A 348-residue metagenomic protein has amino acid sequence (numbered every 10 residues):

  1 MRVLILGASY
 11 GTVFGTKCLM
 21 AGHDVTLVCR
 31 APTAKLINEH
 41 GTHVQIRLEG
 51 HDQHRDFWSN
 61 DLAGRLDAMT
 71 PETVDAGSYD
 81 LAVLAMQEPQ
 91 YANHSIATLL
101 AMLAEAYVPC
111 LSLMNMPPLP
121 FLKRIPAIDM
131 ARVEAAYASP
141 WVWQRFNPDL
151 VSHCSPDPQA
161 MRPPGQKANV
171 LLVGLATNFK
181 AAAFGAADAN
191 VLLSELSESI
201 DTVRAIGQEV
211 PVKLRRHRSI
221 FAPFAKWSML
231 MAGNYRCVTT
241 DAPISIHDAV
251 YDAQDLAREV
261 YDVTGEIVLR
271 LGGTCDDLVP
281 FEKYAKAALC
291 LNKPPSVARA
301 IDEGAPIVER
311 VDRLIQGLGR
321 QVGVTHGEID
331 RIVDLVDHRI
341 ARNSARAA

Functional and structural regions predicted by a protein language model:
M1-L48, L119-P120: NAD(P)+-binding Rossmann beta1-loop-alpha1 motif at the extreme N-terminus of oxidoreductases
G15, A34, I96-A101, Q316: Short amphipathic alpha-helical segments and helix-helix/interface helices
L19-M20, A104, L269, R320: Anion (oxyanion) recognition and catalysis
C29-D80, L100: Conserved N-terminal Rossmann-fold NAD(P) cofactor-binding segment
T73-P118: Rossmann-fold NAD(P) dinucleotide-binding segment
G77, L111-W227: Rossmann-fold dinucleotide-binding core
A92-L99, A189-S199, V260-Y261: Well-ordered, non-membrane alpha-helical segments in soluble/globular domains
Q166-V170, A176-T177, E198-A205, E209-N234 (+1 more regions): NAD(P)-dependent Rossmann-like dehydrogenase/reductase catalytic/cofactor-binding core
